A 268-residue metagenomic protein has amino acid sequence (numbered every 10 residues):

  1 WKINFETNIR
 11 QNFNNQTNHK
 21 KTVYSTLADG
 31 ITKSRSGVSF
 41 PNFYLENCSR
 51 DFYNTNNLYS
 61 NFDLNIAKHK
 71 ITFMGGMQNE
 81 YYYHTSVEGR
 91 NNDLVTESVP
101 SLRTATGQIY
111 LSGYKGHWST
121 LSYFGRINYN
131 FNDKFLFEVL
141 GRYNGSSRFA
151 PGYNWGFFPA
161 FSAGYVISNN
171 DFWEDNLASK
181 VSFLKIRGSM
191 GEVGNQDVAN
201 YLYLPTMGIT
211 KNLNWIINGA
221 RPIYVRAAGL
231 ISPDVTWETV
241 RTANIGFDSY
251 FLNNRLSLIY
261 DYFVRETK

Functional and structural regions predicted by a protein language model:
W1-K20, K33, V38-K268: Extracellular/periplasmic, surface-exposed regions of secreted and cell-surface proteins
